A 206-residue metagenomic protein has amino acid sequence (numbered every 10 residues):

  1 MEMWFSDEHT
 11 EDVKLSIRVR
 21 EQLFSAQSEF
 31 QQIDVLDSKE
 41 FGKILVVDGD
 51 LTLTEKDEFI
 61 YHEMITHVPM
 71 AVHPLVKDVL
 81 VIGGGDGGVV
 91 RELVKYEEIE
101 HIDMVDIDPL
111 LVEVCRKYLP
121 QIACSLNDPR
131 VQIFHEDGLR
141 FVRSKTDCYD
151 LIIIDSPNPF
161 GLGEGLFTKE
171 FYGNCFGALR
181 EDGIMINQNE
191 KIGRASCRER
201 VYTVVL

Functional and structural regions predicted by a protein language model:
M1-I44: N-terminal auxiliary segments of SAM/dcSAM-dependent transferases
E2-W4, L53-N187, R194: The AdoMet/dcAdoMet-binding core of the Class I SAM-like
H9, E21-L23, Q27, D34 (+5 more regions): Solvent-exposed, flexible loop/coil residues
G42-K43, T52, V204: Short, acidic Gly/Pro/Ser/Thr-rich loop/turn segments
I44-V46, N187: Short small-residue beta-strand/loop micro-motif enriched in glycine and branched aliphatics
A195, E199-L206: Single conserved hydrophobic/aromatic residue that forms the stacking wall/gate of nucleotide- or nucleobase-binding
